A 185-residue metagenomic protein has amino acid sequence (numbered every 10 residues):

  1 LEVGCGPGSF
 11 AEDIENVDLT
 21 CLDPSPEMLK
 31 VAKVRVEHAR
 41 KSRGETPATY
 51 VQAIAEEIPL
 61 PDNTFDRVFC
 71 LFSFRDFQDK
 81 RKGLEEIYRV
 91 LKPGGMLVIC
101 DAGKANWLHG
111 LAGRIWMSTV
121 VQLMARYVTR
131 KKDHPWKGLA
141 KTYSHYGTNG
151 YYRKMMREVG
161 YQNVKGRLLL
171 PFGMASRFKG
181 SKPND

Functional and structural regions predicted by a protein language model:
L1-E57: Class I SAM-dependent methyltransferase SAM/SAH-binding core
E56-V68: A short acidic, Gly/Pro-enriched loop at the edge of an enzyme's catalytic core that lines a small-molecule cofactor
F69, V98: A conserved beta-strand element that flanks and buttresses the S-adenosyl-L-methionine
F72-S73: Short catalytic micro-motifs in class I SAM-dependent methyltransferases
R81-M96: A short glycine-rich, Lys/Arg-flanked "PGG" loop and its adjoining helix->strand segment in the class I
C100-V159, K165-R167: C-terminal alpha-helical "lid/dimerization" subdomain adjacent to the S-adenosyl-L-methionine
R153, R157-D185: Core SAM-dependent methyltransferase catalytic element
